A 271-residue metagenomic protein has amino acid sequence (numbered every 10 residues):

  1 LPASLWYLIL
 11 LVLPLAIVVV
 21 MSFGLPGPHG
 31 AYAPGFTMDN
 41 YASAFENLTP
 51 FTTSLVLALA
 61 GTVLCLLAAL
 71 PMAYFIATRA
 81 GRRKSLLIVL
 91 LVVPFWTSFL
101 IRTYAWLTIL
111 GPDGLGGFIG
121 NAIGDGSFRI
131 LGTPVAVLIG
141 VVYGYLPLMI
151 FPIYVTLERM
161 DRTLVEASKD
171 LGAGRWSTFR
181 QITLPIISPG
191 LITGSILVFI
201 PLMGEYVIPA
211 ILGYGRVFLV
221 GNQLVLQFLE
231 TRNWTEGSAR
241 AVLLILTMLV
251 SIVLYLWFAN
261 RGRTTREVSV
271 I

Functional and structural regions predicted by a protein language model:
L1-V12, V93, Y143, M149-D161 (+2 more regions): Transmembrane alpha-helices
L11-L48, I109-D113, Y214-G215, R266-I271: Short membrane-interfacial helix/loop motifs at transmembrane-helix boundaries
A16-G27, I101, M149, G190-V225: Non-cytoplasmic
G24, Y154-V165, K169, S238-I271: C-terminal transmembrane helix and the adjacent membrane-cytosol boundary/short C-terminal tail of inner/organellar
G27, M38-E46, A210-W257, I271: Interhelical loop and adjacent transmembrane-helix boundary motif in polytopic membrane transport permeases
E46-I76: Transmembrane alpha-helix signature in integral membrane proteins
M72-I109, V165-E166, F179-R180, S188-P189 (+1 more regions): Cytoplasmic-entry segments and transmembrane alpha-helices of multi-pass inner-membrane transporters
T103-V142, W176, L212-R216: Membrane-interfacial helix termini and adjacent extracytoplasmic/periplasmic loops of multi-pass transporters
